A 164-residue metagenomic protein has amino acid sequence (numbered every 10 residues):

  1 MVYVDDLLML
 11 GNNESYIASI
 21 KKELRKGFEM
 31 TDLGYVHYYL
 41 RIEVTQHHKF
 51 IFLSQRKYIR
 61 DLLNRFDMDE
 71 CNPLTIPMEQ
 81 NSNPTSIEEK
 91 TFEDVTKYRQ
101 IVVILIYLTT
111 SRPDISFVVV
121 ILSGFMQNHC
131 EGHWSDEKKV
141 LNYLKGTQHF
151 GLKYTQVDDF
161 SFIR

Functional and structural regions predicted by a protein language model:
M1-G27, E43-S54, F125-E131: Catalytic palm subdomain of template-directed nucleic-acid polymerases, centered on the conserved carboxylate motif
V4, Q46, S54-R164: Divalent metal-binding acidic/histidine catalytic loops
M9, D32, Y39, I101 (+1 more regions): Short glycine/serine/threonine-biased micro-segments
K26, Y38, N64: Short polybasic/polar patches that bind polyanions
Y35-I42, T155: Acidic carboxylate-rich catalytic motifs and surrounding loops in phosphoryl-/glycosyl-chemistry enzymes
